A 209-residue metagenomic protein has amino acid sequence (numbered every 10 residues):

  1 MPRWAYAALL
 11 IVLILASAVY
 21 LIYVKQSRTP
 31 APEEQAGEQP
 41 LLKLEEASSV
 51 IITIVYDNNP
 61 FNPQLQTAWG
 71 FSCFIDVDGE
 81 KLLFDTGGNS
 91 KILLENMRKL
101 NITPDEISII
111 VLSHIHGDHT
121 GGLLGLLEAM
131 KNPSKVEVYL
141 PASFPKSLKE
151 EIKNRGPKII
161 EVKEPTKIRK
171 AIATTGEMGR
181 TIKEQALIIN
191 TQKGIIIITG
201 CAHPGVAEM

Functional and structural regions predicted by a protein language model:
R3-D78, P165-M178: Zn-dependent metallo-beta-lactamase
A47-S49, D78-E80, I107, S134-K135 (+2 more regions): Short coil/turn connectors at secondary-structure junctions
I51-E95, K99-L100, E184-T199: Conserved beta-strand hairpin/beta-sheet module of binuclear metal-dependent hydrolase folds, prominently
F61, S90-I92, H116-G121, K146-S147 (+1 more regions): Active-site environment of divalent metal-dependent phosphoester hydrolases
L83-G87, I107-I115, Y139-A142, I197-C201: Active-site neighborhood of phospho(di)ester-bond hydrolases with catalytic His/Asp-centered motifs
K91-V138: Active-site metal-binding motif and surrounding structural segment of the metallo-beta-lactamase
Y139-Q185, Q192: Metallo-beta-lactamase
M178-R180, I195-V206: Conserved mixed alpha/beta catalytic, RNA-binding, or beta-rich assembly cores of soluble enzyme, regulatory
